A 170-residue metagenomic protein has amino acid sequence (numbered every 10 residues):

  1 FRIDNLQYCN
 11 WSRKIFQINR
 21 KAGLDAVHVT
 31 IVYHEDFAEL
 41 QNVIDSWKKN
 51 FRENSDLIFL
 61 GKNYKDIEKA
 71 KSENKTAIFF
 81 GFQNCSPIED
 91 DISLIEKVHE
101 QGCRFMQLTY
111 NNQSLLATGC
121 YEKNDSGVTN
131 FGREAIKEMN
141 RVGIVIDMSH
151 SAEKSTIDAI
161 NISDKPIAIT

Functional and structural regions predicted by a protein language model:
F1-D125: N-terminal hydrophobic targeting/anchoring segments and the immediately downstream early-domain regions of hydrolases
G81, L108, M148, I169-T170: Generic beta-sheet signal
D90-E100, R104, E122-A168: Histidine/acidic residue-rich metal-binding segments in metalloenzymes
